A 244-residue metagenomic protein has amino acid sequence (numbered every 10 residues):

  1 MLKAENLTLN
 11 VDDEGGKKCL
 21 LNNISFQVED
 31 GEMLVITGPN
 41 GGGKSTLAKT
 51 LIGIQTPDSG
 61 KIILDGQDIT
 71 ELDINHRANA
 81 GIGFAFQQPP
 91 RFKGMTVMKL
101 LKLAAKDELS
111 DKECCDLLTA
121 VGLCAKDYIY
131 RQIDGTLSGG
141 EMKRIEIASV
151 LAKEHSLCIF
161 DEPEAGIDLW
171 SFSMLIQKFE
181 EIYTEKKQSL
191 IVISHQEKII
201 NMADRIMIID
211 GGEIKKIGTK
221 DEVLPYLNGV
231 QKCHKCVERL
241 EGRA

Functional and structural regions predicted by a protein language model:
L2, L20-N23: Conserved structural motif at the start of ABC-family nucleotide-binding domains
T37-P39: The feature captures the beta-strand-to-loop junction immediately N-terminal to the Walker
I52: Helix-to-loop junction immediately C-terminal to a conserved catalytic motif
G60-Q67, E113: Conserved ABC transporter NBD signature motif
D68-G83, L227: ABC ATPase NBD coupling module
Q88, G94-S110: Q-loop/switch helix immediately C-terminal to the Walker
E162-P163, W170: Walker B catalytic motif
